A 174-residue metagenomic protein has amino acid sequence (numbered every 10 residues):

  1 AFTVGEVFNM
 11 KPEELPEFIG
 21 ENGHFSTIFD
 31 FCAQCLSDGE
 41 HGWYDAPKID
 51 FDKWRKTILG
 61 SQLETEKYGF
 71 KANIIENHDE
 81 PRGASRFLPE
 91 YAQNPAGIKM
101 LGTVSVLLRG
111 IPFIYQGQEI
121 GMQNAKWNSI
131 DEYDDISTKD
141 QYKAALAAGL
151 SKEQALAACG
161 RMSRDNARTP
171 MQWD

Functional and structural regions predicted by a protein language model:
A1-D174: Active-site and adjacent substrate-binding regions of carbohydrate-active enzymes
